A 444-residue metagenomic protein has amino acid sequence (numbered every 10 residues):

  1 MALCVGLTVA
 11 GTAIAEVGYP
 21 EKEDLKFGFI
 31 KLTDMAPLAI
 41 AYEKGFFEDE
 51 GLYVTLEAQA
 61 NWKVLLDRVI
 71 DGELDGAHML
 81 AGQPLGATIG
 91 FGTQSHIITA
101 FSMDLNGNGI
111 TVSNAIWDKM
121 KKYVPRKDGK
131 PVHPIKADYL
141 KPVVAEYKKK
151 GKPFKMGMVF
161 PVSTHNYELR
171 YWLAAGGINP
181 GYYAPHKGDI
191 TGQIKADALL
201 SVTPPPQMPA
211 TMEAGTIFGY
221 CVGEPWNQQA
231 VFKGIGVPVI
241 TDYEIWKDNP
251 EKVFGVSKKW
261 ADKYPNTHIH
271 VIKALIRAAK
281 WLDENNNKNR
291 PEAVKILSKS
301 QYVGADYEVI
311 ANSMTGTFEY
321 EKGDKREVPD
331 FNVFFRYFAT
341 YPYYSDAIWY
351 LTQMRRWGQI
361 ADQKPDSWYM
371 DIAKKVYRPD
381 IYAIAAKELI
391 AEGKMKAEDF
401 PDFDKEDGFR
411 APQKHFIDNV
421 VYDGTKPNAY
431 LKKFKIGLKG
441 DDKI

Functional and structural regions predicted by a protein language model:
A10-T12: N-terminal signal peptide c-region/cleavage motif recognized by signal peptidases
E16-K195, L199-T203, T211-D248, D418: Short, glycine-/small- and polar/acidic-enriched structural segments that line small-molecule recognition paths
L32, Q59-K63, H78, V159-S163 (+4 more regions): Soluble non-cytosolic domains of exported or imported proteins
I110-T111, V253-V256, W260-A261: Short glycine- and hydrophobic/aromatic-rich loop-to-beta-strand nucleating segment in the catalytic cores
R170, N227, V231, G255 (+2 more regions): Short, well-ordered alpha-helical packing segments
K263-P379: Secondary-structure end/capping motifs
I348-I444: Conserved C-terminal helix/tail region of periplasmic/extracytoplasmic solute-binding proteins
